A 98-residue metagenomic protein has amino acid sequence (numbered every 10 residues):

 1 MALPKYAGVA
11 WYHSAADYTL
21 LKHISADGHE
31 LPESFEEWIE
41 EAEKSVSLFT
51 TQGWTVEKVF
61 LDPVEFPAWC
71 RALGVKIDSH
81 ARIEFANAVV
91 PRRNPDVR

Functional and structural regions predicted by a protein language model:
A2-P4, A10, I24-H29, V97: Acidic/histidine-enriched, beta-strand-rich ligand/metal-binding domains
K5-T19: Polar/charged low-complexity regulatory segments
L20-H23, P32-I39: Eukaryotic complex-assembly regions enriched in large gene-expression and RNA-handling proteins
E36-N94: Amphipathic protein-protein interaction modules
